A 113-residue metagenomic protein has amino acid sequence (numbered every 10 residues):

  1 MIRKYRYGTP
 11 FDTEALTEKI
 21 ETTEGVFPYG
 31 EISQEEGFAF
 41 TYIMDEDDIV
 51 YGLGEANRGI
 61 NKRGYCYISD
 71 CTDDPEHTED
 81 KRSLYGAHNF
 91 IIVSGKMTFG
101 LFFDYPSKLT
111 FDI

Functional and structural regions predicted by a protein language model:
M1-I113: Catalytic and substrate-binding clefts that recognize carbohydrates or anionic sugar/phosphate headgroups
